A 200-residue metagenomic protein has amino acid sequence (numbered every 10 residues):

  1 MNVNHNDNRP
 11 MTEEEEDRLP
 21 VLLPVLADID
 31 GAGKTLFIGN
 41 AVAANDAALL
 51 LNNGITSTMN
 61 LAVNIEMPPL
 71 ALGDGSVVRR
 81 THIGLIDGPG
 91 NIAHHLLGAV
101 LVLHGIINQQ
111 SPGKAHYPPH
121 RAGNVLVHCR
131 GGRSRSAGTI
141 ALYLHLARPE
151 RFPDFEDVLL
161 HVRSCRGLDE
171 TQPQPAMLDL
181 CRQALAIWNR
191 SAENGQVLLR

Functional and structural regions predicted by a protein language model:
M1-V21: N-terminal glycine-/charge-rich "phosphate-binding" loop or analogous flexible N-terminal tail
N2-H5, T81, S111, C181-L185 (+1 more regions): Extended interaction regions within the primary functional domain
R18-N124, H145-L180: Cysteine-based protein phosphatase catalytic domain of the PTP/DSP
Y117-L142: A phosphate-binding catalytic loop at a beta-strand-loop-alpha-helix junction that coordinates phosphoryl groups
E170-R200: Charged C-terminal helix
